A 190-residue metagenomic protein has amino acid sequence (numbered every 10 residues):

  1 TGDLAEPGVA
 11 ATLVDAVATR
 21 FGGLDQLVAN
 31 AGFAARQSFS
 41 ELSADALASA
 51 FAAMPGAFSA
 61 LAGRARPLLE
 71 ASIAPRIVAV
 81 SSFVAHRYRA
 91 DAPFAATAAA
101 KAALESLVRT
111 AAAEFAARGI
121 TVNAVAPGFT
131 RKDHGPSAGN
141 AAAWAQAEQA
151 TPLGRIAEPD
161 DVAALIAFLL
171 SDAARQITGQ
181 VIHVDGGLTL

Functional and structural regions predicted by a protein language model:
G23, V28, A74, A116 (+2 more regions): Short, small/polar-rich loop/turn modules that mediate ligand/substrate recognition or access, typified
D25, F33, S40-A60, V78 (+3 more regions): Catalytic Tyr-X3-Lys loop
N30-R36, G186-G187: Conserved NAD(P)H cofactor-binding loop of Rossmann-fold oxidoreductase domains
S38-F39, A46-F51, G135-P136, A143-A147: Substrate-binding pocket helix/loop in short-chain dehydrogenase/reductase
A53-I73, A85, A112-A113, A117 (+1 more regions): Amphipathic alpha-helical dimer-interface segment in Rossmann-like NAD(P)H-dependent oxidoreductases
S59, R155-V184, T189: C-terminal substrate-recognition "lid" of short-chain dehydrogenase/reductases
E70, R76-A103, V108-A117, F129: Catalytic loop of short-chain dehydrogenase/reductase
D91-P93, A117, A124-T151, D161: A glycine/serine/threonine-rich, flexible loop-to-helix segment that serves as the NAD(P) cofactor-binding "lid"
